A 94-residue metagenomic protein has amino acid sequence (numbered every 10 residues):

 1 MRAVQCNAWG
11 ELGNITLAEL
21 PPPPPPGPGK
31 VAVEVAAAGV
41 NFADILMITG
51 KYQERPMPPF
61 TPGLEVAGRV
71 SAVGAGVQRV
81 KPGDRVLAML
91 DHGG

Functional and structural regions predicted by a protein language model:
M1-V4: Short structural boundary motif marking the start of a folded domain
N7: Residues at the C-termini of beta-strands that transition into short coil/loop
E11-T16, F42-D44: Short N-terminal binding/cap micro-motifs at the start of the first secondary-structure element
P21-V40, M47, K51-G93: Glycine-rich beta-strand-centered segment in the early N-terminal region that forms part of a ligand/cofactor-binding
